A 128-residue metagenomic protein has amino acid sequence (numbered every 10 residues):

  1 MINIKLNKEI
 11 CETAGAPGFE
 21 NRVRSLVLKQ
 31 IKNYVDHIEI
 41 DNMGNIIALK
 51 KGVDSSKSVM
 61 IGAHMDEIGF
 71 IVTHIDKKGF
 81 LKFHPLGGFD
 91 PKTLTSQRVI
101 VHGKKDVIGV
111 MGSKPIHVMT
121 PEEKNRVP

Functional and structural regions predicted by a protein language model:
M1-P128: N-terminal hydrophobic/helix-forming segments and targeting peptides
